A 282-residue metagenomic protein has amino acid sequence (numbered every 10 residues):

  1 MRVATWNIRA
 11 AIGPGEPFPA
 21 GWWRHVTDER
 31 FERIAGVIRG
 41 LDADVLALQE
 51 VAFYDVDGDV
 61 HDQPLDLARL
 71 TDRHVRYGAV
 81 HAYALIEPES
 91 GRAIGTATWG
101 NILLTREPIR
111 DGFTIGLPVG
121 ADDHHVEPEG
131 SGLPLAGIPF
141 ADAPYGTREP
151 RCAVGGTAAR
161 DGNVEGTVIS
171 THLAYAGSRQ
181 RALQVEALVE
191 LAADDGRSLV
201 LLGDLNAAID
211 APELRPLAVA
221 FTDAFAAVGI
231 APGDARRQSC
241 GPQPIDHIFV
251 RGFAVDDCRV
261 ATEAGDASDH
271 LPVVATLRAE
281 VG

Functional and structural regions predicted by a protein language model:
M1-T98, E186, V281-G282: N-terminal, active-site-proximal structural segment of metallo-dependent hydrolase catalytic domains
R2-I8, I34-V60, L104, G156 (+4 more regions): Active-site beta-strand/loop signature of hydrolases that rely on acidic residues for catalysis
A4, A11-P14, F18-P19, A79 (+5 more regions): Membrane-proximal envelope and lipid/glycan-remodeling enzymes
I8-A11, V51-F53, H81-Y83, E107-R110 (+5 more regions): Short, solvent-exposed loop/turn segments at secondary-structure junctions
I8-R30, H125-T147, A174: Acidic/histidine-rich helix-loop elements that form or flank divalent-metal/phosphate-binding sites at the catalytic
I12-F18, D59-H61, E87-G91, T114-G116 (+4 more regions): Short aromatic-enriched loop/helix-cap "lid" or pocket-rim segments at secondary-structure transitions that line
V51-G162, A261-T262: Structured beta-strand-rich core segments of catalytic domains in phosphoester-bond hydrolases
I109, T114, R179-E186, E190-V200 (+1 more regions): Metal-dependent phosphoester-hydrolase catalytic domains
